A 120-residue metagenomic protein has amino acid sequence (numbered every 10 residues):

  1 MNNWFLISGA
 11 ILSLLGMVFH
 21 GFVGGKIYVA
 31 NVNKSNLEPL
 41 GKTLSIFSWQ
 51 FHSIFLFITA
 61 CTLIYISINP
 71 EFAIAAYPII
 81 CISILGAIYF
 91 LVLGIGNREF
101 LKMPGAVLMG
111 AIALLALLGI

Functional and structural regions predicted by a protein language model:
M1-A10, L63-A75, L117-I120: Helix-coil boundary and interhelical linker segments in multi-pass alpha-helical membrane proteins
M1-L15, E38-L44: Cytosolic juxtamembrane helix and N-cap/initiation of the first transmembrane helix
N3, I74-P78, R98-L108: Non-cytosolic membrane-interface motifs at loop->transmembrane helix junctions
S8-V18, G105-I120: Alpha-helical transmembrane segments of integral membrane proteins, especially early/N-terminal helices
L15-I27, L40-I68, C81-L85: Core segments of alpha-helical transmembrane spans in multipass integral membrane proteins
N31-N36: Membrane-interface interhelical connector segments
H52-I54, A76-F90, L108-A113: Hydrophobic alpha-helical membrane segments
N69-P70, A87-M103, A116-I120: Membrane-helix boundary connector in multi-pass membrane proteins
